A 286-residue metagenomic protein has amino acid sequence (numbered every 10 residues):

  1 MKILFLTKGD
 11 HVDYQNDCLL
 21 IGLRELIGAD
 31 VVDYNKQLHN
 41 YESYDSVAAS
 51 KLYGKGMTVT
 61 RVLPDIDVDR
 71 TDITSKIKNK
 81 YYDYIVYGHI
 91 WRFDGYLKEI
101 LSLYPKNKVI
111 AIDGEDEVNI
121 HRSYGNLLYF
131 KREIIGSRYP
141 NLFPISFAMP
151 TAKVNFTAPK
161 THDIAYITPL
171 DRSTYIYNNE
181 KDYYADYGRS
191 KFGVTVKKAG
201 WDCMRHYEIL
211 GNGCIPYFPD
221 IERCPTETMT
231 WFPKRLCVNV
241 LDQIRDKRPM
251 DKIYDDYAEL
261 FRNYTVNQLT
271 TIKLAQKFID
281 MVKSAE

Functional and structural regions predicted by a protein language model:
K2-R248, T265-A285: Nucleotide-sugar donor-binding catalytic core of glycosyltransferases
K252-Q268: A short, well-ordered alpha-helix in the C-terminal region of glycosyltransferases
